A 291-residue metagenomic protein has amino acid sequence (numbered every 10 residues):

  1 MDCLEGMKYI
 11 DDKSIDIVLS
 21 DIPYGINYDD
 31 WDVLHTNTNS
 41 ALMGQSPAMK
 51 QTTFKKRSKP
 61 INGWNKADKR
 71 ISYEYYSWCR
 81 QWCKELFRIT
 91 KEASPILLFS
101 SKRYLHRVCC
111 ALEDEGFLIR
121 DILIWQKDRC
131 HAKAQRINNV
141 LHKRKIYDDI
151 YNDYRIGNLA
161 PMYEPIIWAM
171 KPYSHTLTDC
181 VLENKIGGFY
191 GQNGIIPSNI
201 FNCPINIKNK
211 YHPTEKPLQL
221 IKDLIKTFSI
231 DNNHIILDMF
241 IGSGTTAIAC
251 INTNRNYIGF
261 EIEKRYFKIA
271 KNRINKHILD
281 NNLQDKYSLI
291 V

Functional and structural regions predicted by a protein language model:
M1-L279, D285, V291: Core catalytic lobe of class I
